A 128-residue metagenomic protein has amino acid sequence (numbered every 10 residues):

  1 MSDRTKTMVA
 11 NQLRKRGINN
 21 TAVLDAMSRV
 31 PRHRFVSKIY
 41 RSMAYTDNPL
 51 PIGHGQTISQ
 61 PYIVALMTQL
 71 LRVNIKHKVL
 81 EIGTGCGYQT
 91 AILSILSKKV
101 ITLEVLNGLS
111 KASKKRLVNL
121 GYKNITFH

Functional and structural regions predicted by a protein language model:
M1-I39: N-terminal auxiliary segments of SAM/dcSAM-dependent transferases
A10, T46-D47, I58-H77: Conserved alpha-helix/loop element of class I SAM-dependent methyltransferases that forms part of the SAM/SAH-binding
N11-K15, I52, V100: Alpha-helix C-capping/helix-to-loop hinge sites
N20-T21, P61, N107: Alpha-helix N-capping/helix-start residues
I39-I52: Short, surface-exposed glycine/acidic/tryptophan-bearing loops
R72-H128: Conserved nucleotide-cofactor-binding alpha/beta core module
